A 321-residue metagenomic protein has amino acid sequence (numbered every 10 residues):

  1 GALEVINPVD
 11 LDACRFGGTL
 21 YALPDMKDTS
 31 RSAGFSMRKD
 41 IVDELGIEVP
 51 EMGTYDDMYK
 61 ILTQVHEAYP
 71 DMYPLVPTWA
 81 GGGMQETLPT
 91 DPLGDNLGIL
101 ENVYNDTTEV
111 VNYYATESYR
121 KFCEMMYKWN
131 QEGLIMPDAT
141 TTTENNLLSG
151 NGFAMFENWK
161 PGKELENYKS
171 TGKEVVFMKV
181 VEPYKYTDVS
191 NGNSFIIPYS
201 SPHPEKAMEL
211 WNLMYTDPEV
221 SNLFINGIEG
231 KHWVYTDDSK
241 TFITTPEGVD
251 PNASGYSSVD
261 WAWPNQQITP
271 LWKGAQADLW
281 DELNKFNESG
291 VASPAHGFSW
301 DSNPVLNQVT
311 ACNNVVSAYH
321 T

Functional and structural regions predicted by a protein language model:
G1-T321: Extracytoplasmic/secretory soluble proteins
